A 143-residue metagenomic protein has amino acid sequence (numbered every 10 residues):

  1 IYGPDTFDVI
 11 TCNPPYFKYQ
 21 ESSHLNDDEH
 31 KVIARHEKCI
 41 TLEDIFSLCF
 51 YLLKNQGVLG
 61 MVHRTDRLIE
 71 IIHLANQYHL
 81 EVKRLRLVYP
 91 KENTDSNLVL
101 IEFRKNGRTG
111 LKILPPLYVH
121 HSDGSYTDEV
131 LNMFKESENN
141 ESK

Functional and structural regions predicted by a protein language model:
I1: Short loop/turn elements that flank and shape the SAM/SAH-binding pocket of Class I
D5, P14-D44: Mobile active-site "lid"/loop adjacent to the S-adenosyl-L-methionine
D8: Conserved acidic residues
T11: A conserved beta-strand element that flanks and buttresses the S-adenosyl-L-methionine
F17, Y78, N106: Phosphate/oxyanion-binding loops and surfaces in catalytic or ligand/nucleic-acid-binding neighborhoods
K38-S96, L100-I101: Conserved Class I SAM-dependent methyltransferase catalytic core
S96-K143: SAM/dcSAM-binding transferase cores
